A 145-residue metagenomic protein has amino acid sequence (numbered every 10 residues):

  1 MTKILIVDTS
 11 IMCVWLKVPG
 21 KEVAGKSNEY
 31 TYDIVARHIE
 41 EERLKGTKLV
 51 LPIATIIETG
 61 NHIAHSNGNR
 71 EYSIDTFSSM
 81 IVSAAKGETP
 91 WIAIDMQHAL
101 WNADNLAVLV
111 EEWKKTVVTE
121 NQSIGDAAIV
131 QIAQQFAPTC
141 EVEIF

Functional and structural regions predicted by a protein language model:
M1-L51, H62-S78: Short, well-structured N-terminal submotif of metal-dependent ribonuclease cores
R37-E41, V82, Q131-Q134: Surface-exposed alpha-helical segments enriched in charged/polar residues
K48-I53, V142-F145: Short glycine-rich phosphate-binding loop at a beta-alpha junction
F77-T89: Acidic, glycine-rich loop-and-strand cores that form catalytic or ligand-binding grooves in diverse globular domains
K86-F145: Active-site neighborhoods of divalent-metal-dependent phosphate/nucleic-acid chemistry enzymes
